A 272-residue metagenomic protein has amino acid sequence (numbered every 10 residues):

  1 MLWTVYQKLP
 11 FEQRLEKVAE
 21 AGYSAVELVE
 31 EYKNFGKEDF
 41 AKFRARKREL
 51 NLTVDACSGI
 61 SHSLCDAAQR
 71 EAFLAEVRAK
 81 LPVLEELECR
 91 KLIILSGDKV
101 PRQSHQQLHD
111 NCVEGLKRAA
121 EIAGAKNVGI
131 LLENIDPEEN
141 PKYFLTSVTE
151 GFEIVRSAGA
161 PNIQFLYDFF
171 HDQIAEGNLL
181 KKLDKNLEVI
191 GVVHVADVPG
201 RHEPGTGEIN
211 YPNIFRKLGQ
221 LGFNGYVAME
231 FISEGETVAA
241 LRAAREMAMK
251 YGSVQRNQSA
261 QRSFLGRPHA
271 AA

Functional and structural regions predicted by a protein language model:
M1, V26-L28, V54-G59, L92-I94 (+4 more regions): Hydrophobic faces of well-ordered beta-strands that scaffold small-molecule active sites in alpha/beta enzyme cores
M1-R90, A160-N162, E176, R216 (+2 more regions): N-terminal pre-domain/capping segments
L2-T4, E30-Y32, I60-S63, S96-V100 (+4 more regions): Active-site-proximal loop/turn and secondary-structure-junction residues that shape catalytic pockets, frequently
Q13, A19, A25-V26, D110-R216 (+1 more regions): Acidic/histidine-rich catalytic cores of soluble enzymes
A67-A68, P101-L108, N140: Glycine-rich tight-turn/loop motif centered on a GG-T
L84-H105, K126-P137: Active-site groove signature of glycoside hydrolases
D197-H202, F223-V238: Active-site clefts of carbohydrate-active enzymes
